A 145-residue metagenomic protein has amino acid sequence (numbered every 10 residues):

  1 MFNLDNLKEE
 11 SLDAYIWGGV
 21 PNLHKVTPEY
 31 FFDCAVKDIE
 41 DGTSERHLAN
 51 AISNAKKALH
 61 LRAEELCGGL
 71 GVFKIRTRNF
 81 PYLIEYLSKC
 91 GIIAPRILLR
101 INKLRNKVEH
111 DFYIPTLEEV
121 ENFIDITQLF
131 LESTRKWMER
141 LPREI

Functional and structural regions predicted by a protein language model:
M1-L48, E139-R143: Charged alpha-helical initiation segments
G19-N22, V26, G42-S53, S88 (+3 more regions): Short, solvent-exposed segments of well-ordered alpha helices
T27-C34, N54, L61, I97-L104 (+1 more regions): Amphipathic, well-ordered alpha-helical segments in soluble domains
V36-D41, F80-Y82, E109-H110: Short, charged/polar, low-complexity loop and linker segments that flank or interrupt alpha-helical bundles
R46-G68: Short, hydrophobic, well-ordered secondary-structure elements
R62, L66, L70, L131-M138: A generic secondary-structure signal for well-formed alpha-helical elements
C67-A94: Short, charged amphipathic alpha-helical segments flanked by flexible coils
I93-E144: Charge-enriched, short contiguous segments at helix-coil
